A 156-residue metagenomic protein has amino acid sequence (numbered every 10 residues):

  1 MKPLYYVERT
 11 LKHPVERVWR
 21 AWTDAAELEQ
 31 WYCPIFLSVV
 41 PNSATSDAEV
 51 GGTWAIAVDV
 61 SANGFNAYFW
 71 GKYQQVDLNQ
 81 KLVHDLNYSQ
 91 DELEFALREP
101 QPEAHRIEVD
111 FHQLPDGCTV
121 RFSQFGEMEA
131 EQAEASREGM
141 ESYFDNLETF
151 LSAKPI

Functional and structural regions predicted by a protein language model:
M1, S46-A48, N63-A67, E99-E103 (+1 more regions): A generic structural micro-feature
M1-V39: Hydrophobic ligand-binding cavity/cleft-lining segments
L4-Y6, P41, F65-W70, E103-I107: Short, surface-exposed coil-to-beta transition loops
V15-E16, D47-V50, Q74-L82, D110-T119 (+1 more regions): A short, structured loop/turn motif at beta-sheet edges
V18, L28, W54, Y73 (+4 more regions): Hydrophobic pocket/interface hotspot
N42-Y88: Glycine-rich portal/gate segments that line the openings of hydrophobic small-molecule binding cavities
V83-L86, E92-E141: Beta-strand/loop substructures that line and gate deep hydrophobic ligand-binding cavities in soluble
F150-I156: Short, highly charged C-terminal tails/helix-capping segments
